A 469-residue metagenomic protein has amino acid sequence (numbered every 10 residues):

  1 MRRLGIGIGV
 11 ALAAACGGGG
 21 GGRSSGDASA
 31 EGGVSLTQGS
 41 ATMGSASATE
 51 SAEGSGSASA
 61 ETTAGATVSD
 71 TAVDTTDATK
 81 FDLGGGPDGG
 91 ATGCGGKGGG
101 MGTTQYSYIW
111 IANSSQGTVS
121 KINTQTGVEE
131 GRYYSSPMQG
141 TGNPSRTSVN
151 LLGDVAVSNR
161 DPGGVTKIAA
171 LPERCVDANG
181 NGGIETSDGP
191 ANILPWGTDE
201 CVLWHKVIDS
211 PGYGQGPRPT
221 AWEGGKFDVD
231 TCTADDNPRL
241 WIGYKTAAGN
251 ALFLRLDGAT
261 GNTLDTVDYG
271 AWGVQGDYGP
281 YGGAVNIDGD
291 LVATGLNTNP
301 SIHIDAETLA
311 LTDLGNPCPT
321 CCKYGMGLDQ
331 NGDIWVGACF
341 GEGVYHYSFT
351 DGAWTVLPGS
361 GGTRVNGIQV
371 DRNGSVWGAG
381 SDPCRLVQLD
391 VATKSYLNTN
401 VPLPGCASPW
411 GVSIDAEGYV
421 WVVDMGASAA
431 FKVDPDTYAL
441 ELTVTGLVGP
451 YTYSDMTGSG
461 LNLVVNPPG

Functional and structural regions predicted by a protein language model:
C16-M101: Ser/Thr-rich, Pro/Gly/Ala-heavy low-complexity intrinsically disordered linkers and tails of secreted extracellular
G84-Q105, S145-L152, S210-N237, Y281-D288 (+4 more regions): Structural signature of eukaryotic scaffold interfaces centered on beta-propeller domains
Y108-A112, D154-S158, N237-G243, D290-T294 (+3 more regions): Conserved beta-propeller blade signature
S114, L152, N159-P162, A170 (+6 more regions): Short loop/turn segments immediately following the C-termini of beta-strands
T124-G127, A170-P172, D257-G261, I304-L309 (+3 more regions): Short loop/turn segments that connect beta-strands within beta-propeller blades
Y133-Q139, I208-G212, V267-G276, L314-T320 (+3 more regions): Surface loop/turn motifs at the tips and blade-to-blade linkers of beta-strand repeat domains
C175-C201: Acidic, glycine-anchored loop motifs typical of Ca2+
V423-G469: Blade-level signature of beta-propeller repeat domains, shared across WD40, Kelch, NHL, RCC1 and BNR/Asp-box propellers
